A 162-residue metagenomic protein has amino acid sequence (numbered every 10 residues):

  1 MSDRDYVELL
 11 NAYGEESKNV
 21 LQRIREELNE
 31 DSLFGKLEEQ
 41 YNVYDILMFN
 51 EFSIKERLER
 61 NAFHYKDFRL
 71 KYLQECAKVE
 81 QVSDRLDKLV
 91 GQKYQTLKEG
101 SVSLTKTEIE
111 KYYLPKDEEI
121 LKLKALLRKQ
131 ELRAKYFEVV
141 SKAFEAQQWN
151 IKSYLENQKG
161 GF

Functional and structural regions predicted by a protein language model:
M1-M48: Extended, charged low-complexity scaffolding/tethering segments
E38-L70: Short, charge-rich amphipathic alpha-helices with coiled-coil/heptad character
D45-F52, E80-K124, R128: Extended, amphipathic alpha-helical coiled-coil scaffold segments used for oligomerization/tethering in eukaryotic
R57, Y112, Y154: Residues that form generic nucleotide/phosphate-binding pockets
E59-R69, Q74-K78, R85, L89: OB-fold ssDNA-binding interfaces and closely related basic DNA-contact patches used across DNA replication/repair
C76, E80-K88, L121-N157: Long amphipathic alpha-helical coiled-coil segments
